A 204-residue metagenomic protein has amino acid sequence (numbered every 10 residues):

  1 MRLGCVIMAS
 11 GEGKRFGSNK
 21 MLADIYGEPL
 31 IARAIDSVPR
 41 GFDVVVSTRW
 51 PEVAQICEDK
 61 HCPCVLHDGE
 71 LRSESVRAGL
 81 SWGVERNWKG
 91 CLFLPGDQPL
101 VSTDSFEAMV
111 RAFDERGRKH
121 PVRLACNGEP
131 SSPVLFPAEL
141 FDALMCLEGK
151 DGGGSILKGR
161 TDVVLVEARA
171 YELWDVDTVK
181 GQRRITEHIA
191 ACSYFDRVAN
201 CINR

Functional and structural regions predicted by a protein language model:
M1-C5, C146-R204: Conserved alpha/beta core of the MobA/IspD/sugar-nucleotide pyrophosphorylase nucleotidyltransferase superfamily
M1-P51: N-terminal glycine-rich phosphate-binding loop and ensuing alpha1 helix
R2-G4, V38-D43, E58-P63, E85-K89 (+4 more regions): Short glycine/proline-enriched coil/turn segments at helix->beta-strand junctions
A23, P63-V65, V164, W174: Structural signal for short hydrophobic segments within the conserved structured cores of catalytic domains across
A32-L92, D104: Conserved N-terminal catalytic core of the sugar/cofactor nucleotidyltransferase
V45, Q98, S132-L135, L165 (+1 more regions): A residue-level structural signature of the nucleotidyltransferase/glycosyltransferase Rossmann-like core
L71-A143: Conserved beta-loop-beta/alpha segment of the NTase-like Rossmann-fold superfamily that binds/positions NTPs
